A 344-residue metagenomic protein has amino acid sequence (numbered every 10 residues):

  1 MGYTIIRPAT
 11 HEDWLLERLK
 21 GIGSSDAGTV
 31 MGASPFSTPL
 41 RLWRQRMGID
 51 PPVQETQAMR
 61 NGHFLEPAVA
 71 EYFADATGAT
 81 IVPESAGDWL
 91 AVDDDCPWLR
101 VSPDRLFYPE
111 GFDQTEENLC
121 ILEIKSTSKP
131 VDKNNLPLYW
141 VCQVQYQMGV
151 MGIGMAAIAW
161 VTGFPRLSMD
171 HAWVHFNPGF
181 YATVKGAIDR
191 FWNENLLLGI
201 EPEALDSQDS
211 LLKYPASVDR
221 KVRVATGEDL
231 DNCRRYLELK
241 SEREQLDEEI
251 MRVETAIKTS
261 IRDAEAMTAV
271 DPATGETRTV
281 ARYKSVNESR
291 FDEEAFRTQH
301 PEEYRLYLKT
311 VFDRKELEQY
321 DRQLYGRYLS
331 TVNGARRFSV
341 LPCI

Functional and structural regions predicted by a protein language model:
M1-I121: Metal-dependent nuclease catalytic cores that hydrolyze phosphodiester bonds in DNA/RNA, characterized by
T38-Q45, G149, C233, L237-K240: Short, hydrophobic/amphipathic alpha-helical patches that form generic packing surfaces within helical domains
M59-R60, F64, D75-P103, F107-L196 (+1 more regions): Nucleic-acid nuclease catalytic cores
N61-L65, V69, F180, Q245 (+1 more regions): Short amphipathic alpha-helical segments
A68, R100, C142, Y146 (+3 more regions): Short, well-structured alpha-helical interface segments that form or flank functional binding sites
A68-A76, Y146, R252, A256: Amphipathic alpha-helical segments that form well-ordered structural scaffolds and often line/cohere around active
D95-P97, L122, E244-I344: Extended, charge-rich alpha-helical segments
L138, P165, H175-E244, R337-I344: Short, charged, low-complexity amphipathic alpha-helix
